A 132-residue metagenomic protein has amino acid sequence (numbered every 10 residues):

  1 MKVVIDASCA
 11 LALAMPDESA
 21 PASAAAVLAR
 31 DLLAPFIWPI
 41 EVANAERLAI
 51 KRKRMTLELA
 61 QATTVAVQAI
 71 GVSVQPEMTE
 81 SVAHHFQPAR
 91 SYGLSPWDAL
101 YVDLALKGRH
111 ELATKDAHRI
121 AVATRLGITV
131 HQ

Functional and structural regions predicted by a protein language model:
M1-I37, A49-Q61: Short, well-structured N-terminal submotif of metal-dependent ribonuclease cores
M1-K2, P35, L94, V102-Q132: Acidic, PIN/NYN-like endoribonuclease modules and their adjacent C-terminal/linker elements
C9-A10, W38, S81, Y101 (+1 more regions): Alpha-helix capping/helix-boundary segments
E18-P21, L33, R54-E58, S73 (+4 more regions): Hydrophobic/basic alpha-helical segments enriched in Actinobacteria
A22, E41, H84, A121-V122: Phosphate- and divalent-cation-binding pockets in alpha/beta enzyme and binding domains that engage nucleotide-derived
I37-I40, W97: Aromatic- and histidine-enriched alpha-helix N-cap/loop-to-helix transition segments that scaffold the rims
P39, L59-S91, D103: Acidic catalytic patch
N44-K51, L106-K107: Short glycine/serine- and small hydrophobic-enriched flexible loop segments
